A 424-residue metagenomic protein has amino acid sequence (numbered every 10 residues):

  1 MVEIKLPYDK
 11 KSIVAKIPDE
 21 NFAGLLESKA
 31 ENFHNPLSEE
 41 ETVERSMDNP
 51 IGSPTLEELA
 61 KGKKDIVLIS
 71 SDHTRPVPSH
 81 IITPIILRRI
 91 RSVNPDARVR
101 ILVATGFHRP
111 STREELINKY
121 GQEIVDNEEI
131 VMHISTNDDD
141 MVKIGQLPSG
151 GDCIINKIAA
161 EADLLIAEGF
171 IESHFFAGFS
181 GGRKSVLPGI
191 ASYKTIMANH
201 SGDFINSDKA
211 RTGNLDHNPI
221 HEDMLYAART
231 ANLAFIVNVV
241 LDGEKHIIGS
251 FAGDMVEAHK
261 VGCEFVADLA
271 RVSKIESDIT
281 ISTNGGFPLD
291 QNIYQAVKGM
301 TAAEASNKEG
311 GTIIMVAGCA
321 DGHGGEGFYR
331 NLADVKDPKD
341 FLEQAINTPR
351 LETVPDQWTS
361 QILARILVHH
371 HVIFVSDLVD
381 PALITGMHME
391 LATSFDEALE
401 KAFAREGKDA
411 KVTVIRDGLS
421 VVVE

Functional and structural regions predicted by a protein language model:
M1-S46: N-terminal amphipathic/basic leader segments beginning at the initiator methionine
I51-V67, R91-A97, R271-I279, N307-K308 (+1 more regions): Glycine-rich phosphate/diphosphate-binding loops that line cofactor/substrate pockets in enzymes
D65-P76, R100-G106, I281-T283: Short glycine-rich or small-residue beta-strand-to-loop segments that form or flank ligand, phosphate, metal/Fe-S
R75-P95, I101, A296-S306: Histidine-anchored nucleotide/phosphate-binding helix
S111-F179: An acidic, phosphate/nucleotide-engaging active-site surface
E161-E244: Internal metal/ion-chelating core segments
A210-F287: Membrane-embedded hairpin module used as a gating/binding unit in multi-pass transport and secretion proteins
A296-V297, T301-E424: C-terminal non-catalytic interaction/assembly regions of soluble proteins
